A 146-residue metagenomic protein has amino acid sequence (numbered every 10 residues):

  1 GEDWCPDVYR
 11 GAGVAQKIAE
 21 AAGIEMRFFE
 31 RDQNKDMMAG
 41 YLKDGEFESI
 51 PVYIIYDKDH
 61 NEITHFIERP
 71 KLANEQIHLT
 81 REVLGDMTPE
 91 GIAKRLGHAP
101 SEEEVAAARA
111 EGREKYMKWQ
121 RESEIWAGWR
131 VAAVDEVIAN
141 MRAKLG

Functional and structural regions predicted by a protein language model:
G1-E2, A15, G23-G40, E48-S49 (+1 more regions): Thiol-based oxidoreductase modules, predominantly thioredoxin-like and allied folds used for disulfide exchange
D3-R10: Conserved redox-active cysteine motifs that mediate thiol-disulfide chemistry, especially di-cysteine Cys-X(1-2)-Cys
C5, N34, N61, K71: Surface-exposed, flexible loop/turn segments at secondary-structure boundaries
G11-K17: Extracellular-facing segments of soluble proteins and assemblies that are Gly/Ser/Thr-biased and enriched in aromatics
E20-A21, E25, G40-F47, I63-G146: Non-globular targeting/processing and membrane-anchoring segments
Y53-I63, I67: A glycine-rich helix N-cap at a beta->alpha junction
